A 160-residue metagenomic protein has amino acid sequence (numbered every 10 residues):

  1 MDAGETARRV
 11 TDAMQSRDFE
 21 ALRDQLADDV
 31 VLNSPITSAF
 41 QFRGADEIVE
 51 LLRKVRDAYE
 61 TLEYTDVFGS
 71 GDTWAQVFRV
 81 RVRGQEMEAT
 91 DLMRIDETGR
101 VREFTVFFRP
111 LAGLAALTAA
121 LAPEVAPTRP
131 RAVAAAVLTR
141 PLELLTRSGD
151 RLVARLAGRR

Functional and structural regions predicted by a protein language model:
M1-R160: C-terminal and inter-domain tail/linker signature
